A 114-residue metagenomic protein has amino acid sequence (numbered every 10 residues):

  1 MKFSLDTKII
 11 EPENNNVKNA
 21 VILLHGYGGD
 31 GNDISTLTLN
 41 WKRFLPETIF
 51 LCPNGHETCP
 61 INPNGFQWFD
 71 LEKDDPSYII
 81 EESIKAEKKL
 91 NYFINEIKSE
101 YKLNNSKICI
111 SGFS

Functional and structural regions predicted by a protein language model:
S4-L23, Y27-K107: Serine-hydrolase catalytic machinery in alpha/beta-hydrolase-like enzymes
